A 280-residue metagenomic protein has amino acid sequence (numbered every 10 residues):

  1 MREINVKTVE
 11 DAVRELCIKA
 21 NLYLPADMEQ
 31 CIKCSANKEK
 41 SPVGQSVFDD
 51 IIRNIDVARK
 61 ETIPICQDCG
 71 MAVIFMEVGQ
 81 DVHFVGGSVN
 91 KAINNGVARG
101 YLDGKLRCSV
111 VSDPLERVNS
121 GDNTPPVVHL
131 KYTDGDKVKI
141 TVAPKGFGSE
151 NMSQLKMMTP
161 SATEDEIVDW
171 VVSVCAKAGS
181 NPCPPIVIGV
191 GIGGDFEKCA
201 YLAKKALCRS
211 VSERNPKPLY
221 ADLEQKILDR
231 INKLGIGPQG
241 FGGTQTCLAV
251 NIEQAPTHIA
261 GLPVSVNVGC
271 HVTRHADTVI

Functional and structural regions predicted by a protein language model:
M1-I280: Non-transmembrane, aqueous-exposed alpha-helical and coiled segments at domain scale
